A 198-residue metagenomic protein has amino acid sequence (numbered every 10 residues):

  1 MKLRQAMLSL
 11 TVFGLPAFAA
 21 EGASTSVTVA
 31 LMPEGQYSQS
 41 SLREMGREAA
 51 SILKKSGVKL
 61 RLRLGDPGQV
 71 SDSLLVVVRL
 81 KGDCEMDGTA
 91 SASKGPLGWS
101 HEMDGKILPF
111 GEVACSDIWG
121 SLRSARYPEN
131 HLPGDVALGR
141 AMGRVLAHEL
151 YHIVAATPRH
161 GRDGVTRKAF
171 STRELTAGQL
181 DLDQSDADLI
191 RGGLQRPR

Functional and structural regions predicted by a protein language model:
M1-Q5: Positively charged n-region of N-terminal signal peptides that target proteins for export
A6-A17: Bacterial N-terminal signal peptides
A23-Y37, L122-E129: Acidic/histidine-rich, surface-exposed loop or edge segments in extracytoplasmic proteins
S26-T28, G57-R61, V165: Residues at or immediately flanking beta-strands
Q39-L150: Metzincin-family zinc-dependent endopeptidase catalytic domain
E149-V165: Catalytic Zn2+-binding segment of zinc metalloproteases
V165-P197: Post-HExxH zinc-binding segment in Zn-dependent metallohydrolases
